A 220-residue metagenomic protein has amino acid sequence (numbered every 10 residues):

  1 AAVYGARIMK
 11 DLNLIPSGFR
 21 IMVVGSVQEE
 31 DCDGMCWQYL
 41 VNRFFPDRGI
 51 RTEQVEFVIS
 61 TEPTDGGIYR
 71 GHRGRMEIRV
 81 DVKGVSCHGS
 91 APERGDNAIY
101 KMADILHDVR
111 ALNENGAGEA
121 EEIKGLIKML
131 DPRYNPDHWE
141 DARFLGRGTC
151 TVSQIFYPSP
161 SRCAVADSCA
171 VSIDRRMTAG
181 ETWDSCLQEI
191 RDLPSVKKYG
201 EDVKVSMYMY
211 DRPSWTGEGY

Functional and structural regions predicted by a protein language model:
A1-I8, Y100-D104: Short amphipathic alpha-helical face segments that pack within enzyme cores and frequently flank/anchor catalytic
V3-E77, A142: Acidic/histidine-rich catalytic neighborhood of metal-dependent amide-processing enzymes
P63, E77-Y220: Metal-dependent amide/peptide-bond hydrolase catalytic core, centered on the "pita-bread" metallohydrolase fold
